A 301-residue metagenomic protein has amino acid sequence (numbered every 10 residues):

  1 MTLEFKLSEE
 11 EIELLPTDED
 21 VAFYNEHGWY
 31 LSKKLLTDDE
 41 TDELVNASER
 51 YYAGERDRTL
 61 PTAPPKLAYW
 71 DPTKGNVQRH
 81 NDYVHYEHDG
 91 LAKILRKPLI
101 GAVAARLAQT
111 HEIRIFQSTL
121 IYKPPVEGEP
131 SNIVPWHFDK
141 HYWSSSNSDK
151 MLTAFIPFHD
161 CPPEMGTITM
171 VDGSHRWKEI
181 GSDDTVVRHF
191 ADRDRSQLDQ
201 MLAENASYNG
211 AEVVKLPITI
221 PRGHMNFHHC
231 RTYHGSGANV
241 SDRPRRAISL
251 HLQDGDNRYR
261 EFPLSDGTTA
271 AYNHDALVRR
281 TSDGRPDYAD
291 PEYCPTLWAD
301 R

Functional and structural regions predicted by a protein language model:
M1-E26, K33-W136, Y142-S145, P263 (+1 more regions): Non-heme Fe(II)-dependent double-stranded beta-helix
T2-E4, A22, C161-Y233: Double-stranded beta-helix
T2-E9, G54, P61, P65-K66 (+3 more regions): Non-heme Fe(II)/2-oxoglutarate
A108, D139-M151, V213, I220 (+1 more regions): A short beta-loop-beta micro-motif enriched in histidine and acidic residues
H111, K140, S145, I156-T167 (+1 more regions): Active-site region of the double-stranded beta-helix
P124, P162, W177, D254-D256: Feature marks short, surface-exposed loop/turn motifs that line or immediately flank catalytic pockets and channel
E127, N132-W136, S146, E164-M170 (+2 more regions): A short secondary-structure junction signal
S144-P163, T219-I220, F227, H251-D254: Short, conserved beta-strand element in jelly-roll/cupin
